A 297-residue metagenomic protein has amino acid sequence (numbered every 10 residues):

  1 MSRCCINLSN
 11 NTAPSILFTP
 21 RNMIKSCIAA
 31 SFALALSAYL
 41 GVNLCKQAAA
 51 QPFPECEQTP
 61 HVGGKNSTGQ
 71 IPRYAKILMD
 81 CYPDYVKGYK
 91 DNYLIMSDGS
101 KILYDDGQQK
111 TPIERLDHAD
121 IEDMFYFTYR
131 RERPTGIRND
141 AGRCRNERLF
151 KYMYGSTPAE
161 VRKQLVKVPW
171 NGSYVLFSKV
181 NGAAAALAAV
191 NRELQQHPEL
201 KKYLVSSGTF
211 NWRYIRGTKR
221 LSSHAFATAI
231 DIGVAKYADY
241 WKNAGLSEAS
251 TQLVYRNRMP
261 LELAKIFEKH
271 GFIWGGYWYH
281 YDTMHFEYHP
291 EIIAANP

Functional and structural regions predicted by a protein language model:
C4-C5, C27: Cysteine-centered motifs
A30-Y39: Bacterial N-terminal signal peptides
L40, A48-A50: Boundary at the C-terminal end of the N-terminal hydrophobic targeting segment
F53-L103, G107-K110, R115: N-terminal module-boundary/linker segments of secreted carbohydrate-active enzymes
Y74-L78, P83-Y93, Y214-P297: Catalytic cores and adjacent binding grooves of peptidoglycan-active enzymes
R131-K202: Active-site acidic/histidine clusters and adjacent loop/turn architecture that either coordinate catalytic ions
Q196-S223: Active-site-adjacent loop/helix surface patches within enzyme catalytic domains that shape the substrate-binding cleft
